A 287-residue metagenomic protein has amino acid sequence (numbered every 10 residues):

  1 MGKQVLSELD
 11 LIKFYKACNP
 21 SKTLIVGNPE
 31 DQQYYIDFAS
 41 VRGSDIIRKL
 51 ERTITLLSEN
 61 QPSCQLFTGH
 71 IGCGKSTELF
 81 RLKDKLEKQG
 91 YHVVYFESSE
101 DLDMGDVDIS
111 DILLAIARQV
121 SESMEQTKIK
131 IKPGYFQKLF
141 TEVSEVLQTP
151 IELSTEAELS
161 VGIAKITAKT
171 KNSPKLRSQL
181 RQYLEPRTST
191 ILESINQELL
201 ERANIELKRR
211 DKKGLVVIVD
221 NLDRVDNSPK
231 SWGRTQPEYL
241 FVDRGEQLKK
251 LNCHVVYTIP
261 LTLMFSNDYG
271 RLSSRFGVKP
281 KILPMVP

Functional and structural regions predicted by a protein language model:
M1-Y91: Walker A/P-loop-proximal flanking segment of P-loop NTPase domains
V5-K16, D37-N60, K165-P186, P229-L248 (+1 more regions): Short, charge-rich amphipathic segments
S7-E8, S194-P287: The catalytic "switch" region of P-loop NTPases
L11-F14, L50, I116, F136-V143 (+1 more regions): Generic structural signal of hydrophobic/aromatic residues within well-ordered alpha-helices of folded domains
S21-T55, E97-E100, P150-K171, V216-S231: Short N-terminal secondary-structure initiator segments
T23-E30, I54-S58, T77, L176-R181 (+2 more regions): A broad, low-specificity signal for short, low-complexity segments enriched in glycine/proline and polar/charged
T53-I54, V120, M124, V225 (+1 more regions): Generic structural signal for hydrophobic core residues of well-folded globular domains
S63-Q65, G69-K212: P-loop NTPase nucleotide-binding core
